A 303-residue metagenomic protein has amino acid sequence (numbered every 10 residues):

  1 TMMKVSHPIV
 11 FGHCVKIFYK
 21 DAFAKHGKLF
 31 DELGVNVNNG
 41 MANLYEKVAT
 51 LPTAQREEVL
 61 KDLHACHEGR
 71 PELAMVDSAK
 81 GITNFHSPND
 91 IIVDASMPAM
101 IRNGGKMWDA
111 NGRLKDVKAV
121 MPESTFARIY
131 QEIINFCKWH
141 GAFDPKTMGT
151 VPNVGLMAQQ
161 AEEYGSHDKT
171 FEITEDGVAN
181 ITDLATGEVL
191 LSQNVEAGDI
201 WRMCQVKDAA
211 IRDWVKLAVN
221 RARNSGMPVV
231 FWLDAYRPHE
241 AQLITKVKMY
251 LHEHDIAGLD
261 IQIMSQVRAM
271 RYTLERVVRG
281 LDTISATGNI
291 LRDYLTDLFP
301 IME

Functional and structural regions predicted by a protein language model:
T1-H13, D21-K246, Y250-E303: Extended, well-ordered protein cores
